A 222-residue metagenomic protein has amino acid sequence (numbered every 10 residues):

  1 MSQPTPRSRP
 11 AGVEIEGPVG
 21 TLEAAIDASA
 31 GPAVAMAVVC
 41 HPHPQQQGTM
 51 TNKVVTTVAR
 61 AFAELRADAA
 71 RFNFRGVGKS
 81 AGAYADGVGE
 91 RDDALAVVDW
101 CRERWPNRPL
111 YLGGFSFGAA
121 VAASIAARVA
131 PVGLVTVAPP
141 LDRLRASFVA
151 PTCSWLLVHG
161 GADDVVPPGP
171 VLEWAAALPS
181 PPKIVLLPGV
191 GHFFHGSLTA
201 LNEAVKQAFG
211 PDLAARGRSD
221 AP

Functional and structural regions predicted by a protein language model:
M1-P32: N-terminal cap/lid segment of alpha/beta-hydrolase-fold proteins
A30-N73: Short, surface-exposed "cap/lid" segments of acyl-processing enzymes
G82, V190-N202: Catalytic histidine-centered segment of alpha/beta-hydrolase-like enzymes
Y84-R104: Alpha/beta-hydrolase active-site loop
G114-A122: Gly/Ala-rich beta-loop-alpha elbow adjacent to hydrolase catalytic centers
P151, L156-H159, D163, V171: Short beta-strand/loop motif that positions the catalytic acidic residue of the alpha/beta-hydrolase fold
G161-V166, H192-F193: Acidic catalytic loop of the alpha/beta-hydrolase fold
A177-F193: Catalytic histidine neighborhood in serine/cysteine hydrolases with alpha/beta-hydrolase-type architecture
